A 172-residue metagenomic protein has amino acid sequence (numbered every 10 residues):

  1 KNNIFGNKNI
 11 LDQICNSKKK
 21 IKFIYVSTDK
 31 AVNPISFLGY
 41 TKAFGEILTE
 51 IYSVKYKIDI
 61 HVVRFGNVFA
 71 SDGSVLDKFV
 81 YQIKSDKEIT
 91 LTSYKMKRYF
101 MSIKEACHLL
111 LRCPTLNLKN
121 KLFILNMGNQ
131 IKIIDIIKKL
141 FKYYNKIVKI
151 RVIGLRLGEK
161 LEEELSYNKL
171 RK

Functional and structural regions predicted by a protein language model:
N2-E46, I51-S53, I60: Conserved Rossmann-fold NAD(P)-dependent oxidoreductase catalytic core, especially the SDR/UDP-sugar
N16, A31-P34, F69-D72, R98-F100 (+2 more regions): Flexible loop/turn segments at secondary-structure boundaries
K20-I21, D29, I58, K87 (+2 more regions): A structural micro-motif
F37, A43, Y56-I58, F69-D77 (+5 more regions): Glycine/proline-rich active-site loop of Rossmann-fold NAD(P)-dependent oxidoreductases
F44, L48-Y52, F79, I136-L140: Hydrophobic alpha-helix immediately C-terminal to the catalytic Tyr-X-X-X-Lys motif of short-chain
V62, K78-M101, E105-G128, I133 (+1 more regions): A conserved pocket-lining segment of Rossmann-fold NAD(P)-dependent short-chain dehydrogenase/reductase
R64-G66: Conserved SDR Rossmann-fold cofactor-binding beta-strand/turn motif
C113-K172: Mid/C-terminal beta-alpha module of Rossmann-like enzyme folds, strongest in SDR-family dehydrogenases/epimerases
